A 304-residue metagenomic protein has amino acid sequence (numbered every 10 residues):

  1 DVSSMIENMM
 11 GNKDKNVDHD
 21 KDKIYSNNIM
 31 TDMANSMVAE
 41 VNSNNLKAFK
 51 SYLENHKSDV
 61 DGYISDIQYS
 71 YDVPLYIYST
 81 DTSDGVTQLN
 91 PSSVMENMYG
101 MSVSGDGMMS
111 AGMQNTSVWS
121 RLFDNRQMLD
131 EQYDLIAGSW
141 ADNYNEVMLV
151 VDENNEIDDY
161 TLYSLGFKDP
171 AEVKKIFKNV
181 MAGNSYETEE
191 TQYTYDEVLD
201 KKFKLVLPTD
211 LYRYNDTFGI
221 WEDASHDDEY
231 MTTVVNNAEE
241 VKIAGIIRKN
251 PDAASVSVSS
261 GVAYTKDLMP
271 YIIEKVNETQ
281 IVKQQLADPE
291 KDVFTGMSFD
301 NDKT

Functional and structural regions predicted by a protein language model:
V2-T304: Basic-flanked hydrophobic alpha-helices used for secretion and membrane insertion
